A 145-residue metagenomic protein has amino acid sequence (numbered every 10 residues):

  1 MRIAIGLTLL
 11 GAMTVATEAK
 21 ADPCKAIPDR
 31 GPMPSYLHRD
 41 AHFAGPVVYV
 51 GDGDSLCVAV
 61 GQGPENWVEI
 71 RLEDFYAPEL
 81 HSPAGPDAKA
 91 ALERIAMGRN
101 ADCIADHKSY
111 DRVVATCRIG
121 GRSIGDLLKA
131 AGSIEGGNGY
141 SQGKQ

Functional and structural regions predicted by a protein language model:
R2, G6, A16-Q145: Small beta-barrel nucleic-acid-binding modules, primarily SNase/OB-fold domains and secondarily Tudor-like barrels
